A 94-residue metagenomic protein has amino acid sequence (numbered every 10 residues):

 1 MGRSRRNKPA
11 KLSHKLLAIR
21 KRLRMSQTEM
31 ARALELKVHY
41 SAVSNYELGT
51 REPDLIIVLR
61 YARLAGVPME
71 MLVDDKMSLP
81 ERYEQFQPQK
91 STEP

Functional and structural regions predicted by a protein language model:
M1-L23: A short, Lys/Arg-rich alpha-helix, primarily the initiator
G2, R6, R63, V73-P94: Short, charged recognition helix plus adjacent turn of helix-turn-helix-like nucleic-acid-binding domains
L16, Q27, Y40, L55-V58: Helix-turn-helix DNA-binding elements, focusing on the entry/boundary residues of the two helices that contact DNA
R20, A31, A62: The alpha-helix within a helix-turn-helix
K21, E35, L48, M77: Residue-level detection of the helix-turn-helix DNA-binding "recognition helix"
R24-N45: Short alpha-helical DNA-recognition segment
L55-M71: DNA major-groove recognition helix of helix-turn-helix/homeodomain DNA-binding modules
